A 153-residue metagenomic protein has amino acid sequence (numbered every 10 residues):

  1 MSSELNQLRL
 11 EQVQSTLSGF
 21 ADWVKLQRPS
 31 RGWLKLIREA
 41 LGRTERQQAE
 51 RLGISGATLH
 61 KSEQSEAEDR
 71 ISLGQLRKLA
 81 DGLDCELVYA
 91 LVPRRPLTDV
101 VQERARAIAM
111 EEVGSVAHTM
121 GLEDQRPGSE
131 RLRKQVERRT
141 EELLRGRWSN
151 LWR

Functional and structural regions predicted by a protein language model:
M1-P29, L97-R153: N-terminal flexible/basic segments that precede or flank functional cores
S2-L5, G32-R51: Short basic helix-loop element that most often maps to the first helix and adjoining turn of HTH DNA-binding modules
A21-D22, G32, S62-E66: Short, contiguous strand/loop micro-motifs
P29, A40, E68-I71: Helix-turn-helix/winged-helix DNA-binding modules
L52-I71: Recognition helix of helix-turn-helix/homeodomain-like DNA-binding domains that insert into the DNA major groove
L73-Y89: DNA major-groove recognition helix of helix-turn-helix/homeodomain DNA-binding modules
D84-V100: Short C-terminal boundary/hinge segments that cap the last helix of small helical domains
